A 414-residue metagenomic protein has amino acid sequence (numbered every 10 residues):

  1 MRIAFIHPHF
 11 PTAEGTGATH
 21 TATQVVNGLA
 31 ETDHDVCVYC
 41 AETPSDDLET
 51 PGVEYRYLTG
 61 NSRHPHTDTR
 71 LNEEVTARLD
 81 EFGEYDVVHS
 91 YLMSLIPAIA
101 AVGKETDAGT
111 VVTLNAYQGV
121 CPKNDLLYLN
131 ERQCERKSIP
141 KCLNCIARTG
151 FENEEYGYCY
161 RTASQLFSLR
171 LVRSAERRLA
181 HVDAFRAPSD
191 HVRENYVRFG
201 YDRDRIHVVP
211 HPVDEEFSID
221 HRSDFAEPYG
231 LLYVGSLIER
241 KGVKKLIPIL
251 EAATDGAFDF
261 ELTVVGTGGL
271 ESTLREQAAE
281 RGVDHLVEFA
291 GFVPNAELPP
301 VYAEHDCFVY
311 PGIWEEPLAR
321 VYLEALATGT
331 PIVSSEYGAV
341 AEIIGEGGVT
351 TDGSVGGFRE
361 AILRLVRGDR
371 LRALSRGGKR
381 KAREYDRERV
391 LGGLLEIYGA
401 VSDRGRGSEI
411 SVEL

Functional and structural regions predicted by a protein language model:
H9-T12, E31-D68, R78: N-terminal strand-loop element at the rim of the active site of nucleotide-sugar-dependent glycosyltransferases
Q118, E131-F185, F199: Membrane-proximal helix-turn-helix segments that form the acceptor-binding/catalytic region of lipid-linked
R186, D224-L250, S375: Conserved donor-binding/catalytic core segment of Leloir-type glycosyltransferases
R275-V293: Nucleotide-activated donor-binding/catalytic signature segment of Leloir-type glycosyltransferases, i.e., the conserved
L286, R370-E384, E396: A short, well-ordered alpha-helix in the C-terminal region of glycosyltransferases
F292-P294, P300-H305, L394: Short alpha-helical donor nucleotide-sugar binding micro-motif in glycosyltransferases
A327, P331-S334: Short hydrophobic beta-strand element within catalytic cores of glycosyltransferases and related nucleotide-activated
G345-G356, L363-D369, R383: Conserved acidic donor-binding segment of nucleotide-sugar-dependent glycosyltransferases
